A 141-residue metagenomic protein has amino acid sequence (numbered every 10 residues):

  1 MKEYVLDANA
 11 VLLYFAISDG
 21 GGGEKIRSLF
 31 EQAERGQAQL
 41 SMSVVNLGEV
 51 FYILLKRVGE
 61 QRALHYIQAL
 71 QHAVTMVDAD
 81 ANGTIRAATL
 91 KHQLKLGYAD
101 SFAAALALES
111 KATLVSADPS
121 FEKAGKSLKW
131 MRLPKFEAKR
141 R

Functional and structural regions predicted by a protein language model:
M1-M42, L55-H65, E137-R141: Short, well-structured N-terminal submotif of metal-dependent ribonuclease cores
K2-E3, A73, A104-R141: Acidic, PIN/NYN-like endoribonuclease modules and their adjacent C-terminal/linker elements
V11-L12, L47, F121-E122: A generic structural signal for short hydrophobic patches within well-formed alpha-helices
L29-A33, L70, L90: Hydrophobic helix-cap positions at the C-terminus of alpha-helices in RecA-like/P-loop ATPase nucleotide-binding cores
S41, V77, M131: General small-molecule cofactor/ligand-binding pocket signal
S43-N46, G83: Short, conserved alpha-helical segments within structured domains
G48-F51, Q71, A88: Amphipathic alpha-helical segments within well-ordered protein domains
T75-A117: Active-site neighborhoods of divalent-metal-dependent phosphate/nucleic-acid chemistry enzymes
